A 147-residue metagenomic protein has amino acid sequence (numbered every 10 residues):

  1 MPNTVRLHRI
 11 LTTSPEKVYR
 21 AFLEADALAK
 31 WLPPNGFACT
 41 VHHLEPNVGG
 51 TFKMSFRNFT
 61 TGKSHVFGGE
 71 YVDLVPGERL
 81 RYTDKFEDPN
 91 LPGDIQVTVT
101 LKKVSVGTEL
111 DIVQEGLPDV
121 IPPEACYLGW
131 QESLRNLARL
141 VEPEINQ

Functional and structural regions predicted by a protein language model:
M1-A38: Hydrophobic ligand-binding cavity/cleft-lining segments
L11, N58, Q114-G116: Hydrophobic beta-strand positions in extracellular immunoglobulin-like domains
T12, L74-P76, V104-V106: Structural motif
V18, L28, F52, Y71 (+4 more regions): Hydrophobic pocket/interface hotspot
T40-T83: Glycine-rich portal/gate segments that line the openings of hydrophobic small-molecule binding cavities
R81-Q131: Beta-strand/loop substructures that line and gate deep hydrophobic ligand-binding cavities in soluble
L140-Q147: Short, highly charged C-terminal tails/helix-capping segments
